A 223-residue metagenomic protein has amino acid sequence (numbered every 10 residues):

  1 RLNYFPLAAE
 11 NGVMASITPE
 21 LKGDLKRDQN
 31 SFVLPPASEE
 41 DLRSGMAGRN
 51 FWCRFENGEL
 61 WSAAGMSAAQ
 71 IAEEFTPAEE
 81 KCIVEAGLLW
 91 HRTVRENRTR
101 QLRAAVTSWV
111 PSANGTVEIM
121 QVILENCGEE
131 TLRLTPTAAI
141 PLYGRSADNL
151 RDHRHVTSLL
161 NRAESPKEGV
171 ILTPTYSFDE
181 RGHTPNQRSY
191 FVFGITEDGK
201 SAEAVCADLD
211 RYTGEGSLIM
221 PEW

Functional and structural regions predicted by a protein language model:
R1-W223: Anionic coordination/interaction segments
